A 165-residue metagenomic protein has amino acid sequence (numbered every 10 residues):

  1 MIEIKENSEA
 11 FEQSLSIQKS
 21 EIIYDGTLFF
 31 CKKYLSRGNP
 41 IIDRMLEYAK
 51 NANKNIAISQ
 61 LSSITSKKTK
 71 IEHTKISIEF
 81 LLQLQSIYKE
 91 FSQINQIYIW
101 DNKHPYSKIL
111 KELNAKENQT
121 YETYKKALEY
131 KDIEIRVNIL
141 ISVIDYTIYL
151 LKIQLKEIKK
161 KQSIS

Functional and structural regions predicted by a protein language model:
M1-S165: Amphipathic alpha-helical assembly/interaction segments
